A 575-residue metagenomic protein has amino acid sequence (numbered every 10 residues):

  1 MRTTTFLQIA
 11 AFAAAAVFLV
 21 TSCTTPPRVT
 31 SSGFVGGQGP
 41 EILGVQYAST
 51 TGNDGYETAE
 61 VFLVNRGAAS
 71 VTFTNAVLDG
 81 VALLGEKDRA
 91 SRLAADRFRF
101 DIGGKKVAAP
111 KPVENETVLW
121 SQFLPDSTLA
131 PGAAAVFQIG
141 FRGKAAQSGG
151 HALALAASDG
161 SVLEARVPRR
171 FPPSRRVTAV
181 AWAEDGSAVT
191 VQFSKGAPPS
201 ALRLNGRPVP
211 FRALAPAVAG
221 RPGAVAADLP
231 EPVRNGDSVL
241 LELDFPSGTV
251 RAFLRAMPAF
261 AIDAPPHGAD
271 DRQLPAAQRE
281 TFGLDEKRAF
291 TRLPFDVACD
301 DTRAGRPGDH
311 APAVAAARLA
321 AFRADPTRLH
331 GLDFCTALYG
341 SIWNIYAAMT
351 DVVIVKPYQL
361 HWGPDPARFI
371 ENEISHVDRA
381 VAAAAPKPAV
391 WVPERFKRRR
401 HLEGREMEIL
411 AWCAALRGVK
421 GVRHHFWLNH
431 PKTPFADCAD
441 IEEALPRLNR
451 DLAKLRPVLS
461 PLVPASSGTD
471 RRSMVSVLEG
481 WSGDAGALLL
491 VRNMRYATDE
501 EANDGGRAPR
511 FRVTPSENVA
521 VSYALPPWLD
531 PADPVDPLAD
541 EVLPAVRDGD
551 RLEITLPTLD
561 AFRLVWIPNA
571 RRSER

Functional and structural regions predicted by a protein language model:
R2-A11: Bacterial N-terminal signal peptides that target proteins for export
I9, P216-V218, R510-R512: Short, flexible, solvent-exposed loop/turn segments with mixed acidic/basic and small polar residues
A10-T21: Bacterial N-terminal signal peptides
C23-F282, F290, N493, A497 (+2 more regions): Mature N-terminal, pre-catalytic/accessory segment of carbohydrate-active enzymes
V35, N53, V71, L78-V81 (+8 more regions): Glycan-processing catalytic domains of CAZymes
